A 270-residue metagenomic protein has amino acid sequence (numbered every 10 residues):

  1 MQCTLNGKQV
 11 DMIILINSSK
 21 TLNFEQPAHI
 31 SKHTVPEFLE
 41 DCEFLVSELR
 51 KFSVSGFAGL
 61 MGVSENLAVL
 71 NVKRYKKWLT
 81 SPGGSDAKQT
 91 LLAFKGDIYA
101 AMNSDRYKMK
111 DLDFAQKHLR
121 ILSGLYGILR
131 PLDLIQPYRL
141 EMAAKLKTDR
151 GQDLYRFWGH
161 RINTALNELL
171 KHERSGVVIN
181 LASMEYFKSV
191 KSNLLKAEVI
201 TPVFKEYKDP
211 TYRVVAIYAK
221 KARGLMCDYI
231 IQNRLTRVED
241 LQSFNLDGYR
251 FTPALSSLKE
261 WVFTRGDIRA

Functional and structural regions predicted by a protein language model:
V10-I14: Extreme N-terminal starter segment of soluble prokaryotic enzymes
L15-M109: Active-site helix-to-loop segments that bind/position phosphate- or nucleotide-bearing substrates and donors across
S104-S257, V262-A270: Internal, well-folded beta-alpha domain core
